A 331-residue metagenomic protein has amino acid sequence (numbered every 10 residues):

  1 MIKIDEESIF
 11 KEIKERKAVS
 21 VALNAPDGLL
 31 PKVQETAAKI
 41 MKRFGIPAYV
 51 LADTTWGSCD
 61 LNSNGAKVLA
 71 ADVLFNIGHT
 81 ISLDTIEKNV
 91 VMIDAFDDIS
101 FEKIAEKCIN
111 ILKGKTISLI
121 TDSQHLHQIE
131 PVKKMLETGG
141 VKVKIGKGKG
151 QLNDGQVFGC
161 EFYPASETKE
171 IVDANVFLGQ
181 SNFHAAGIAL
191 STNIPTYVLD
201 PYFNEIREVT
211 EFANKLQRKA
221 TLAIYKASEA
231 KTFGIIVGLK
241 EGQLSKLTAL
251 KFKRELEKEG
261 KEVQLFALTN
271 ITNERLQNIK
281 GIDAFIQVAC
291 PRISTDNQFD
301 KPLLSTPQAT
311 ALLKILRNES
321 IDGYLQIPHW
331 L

Functional and structural regions predicted by a protein language model:
M1, S8-A22, E229, E319-L331: Iron-sulfur (Fe-S) cluster-binding modules
I2-E7, I13, K17-K215, K219: The feature marks the mature, well-folded catalytic cores of soluble enzymes
N24, L178, L199, I236-G238 (+3 more regions): Generic beta-strand/beta-sheet core signal
H79-I81, Q180-N182, K240-E241, C290-I293 (+1 more regions): Short glycine-rich anion-binding loops that position phosphate/pyrophosphate groups of nucleotides and phosphorylated
V172-D173, K231-F233, I282-D283: Short, surface-exposed beta-edge/turn micro-motifs
F183-V263, N270-I279: Redox- and metal-dependent alpha/beta enzyme cores, enriched for Fe-S-associated oxidoreductases and cofactor-handling
Y202-I206, E211-N214, P291-L331: Peripheral docking tails and interdomain loops at the edges of cofactor- or intermediate-handling domains
T248-L304, A309, S320-D322: A C-terminal functional module that forms or caps the active site or interfaces directly with catalytic machinery
